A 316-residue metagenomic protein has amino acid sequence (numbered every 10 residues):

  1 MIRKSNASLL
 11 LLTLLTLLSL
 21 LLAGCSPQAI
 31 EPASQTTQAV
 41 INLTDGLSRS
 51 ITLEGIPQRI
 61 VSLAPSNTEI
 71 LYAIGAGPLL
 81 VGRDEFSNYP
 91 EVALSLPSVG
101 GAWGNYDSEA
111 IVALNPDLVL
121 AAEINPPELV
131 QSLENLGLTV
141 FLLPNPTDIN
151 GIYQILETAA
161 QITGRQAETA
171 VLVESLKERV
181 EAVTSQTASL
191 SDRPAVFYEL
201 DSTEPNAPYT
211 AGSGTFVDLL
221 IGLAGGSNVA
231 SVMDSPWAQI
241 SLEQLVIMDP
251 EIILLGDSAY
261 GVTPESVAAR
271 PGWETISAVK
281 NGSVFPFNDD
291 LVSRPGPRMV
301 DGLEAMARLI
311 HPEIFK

Functional and structural regions predicted by a protein language model:
I2-L9, T16, L22-T68, A167-Y198 (+2 more regions): Bacterial Sec-exported substrate-binding components of ABC uptake systems
G46-S48, V99-S108, P146, M233-L242: Short helix-initiation/N-cap motifs at beta->coil->alpha
S50, E128-P205, A230-V232, G282-K316: Extracytoplasmic substrate-binding proteins
P57, D107-I124, L138, S241-S258: Proline-aspartate-enriched helix->loop->beta-strand connector
R59-L114, L118-E123, V229: A short, structured surface patch at a secondary-structure boundary
A64, E123-I124, N145, L200 (+4 more regions): Short secondary-structure boundary segments
P90, A211-W237, P286: His/Asp/Glu-enriched short active-site or ligand-binding loop at hydrolase and phosphoryl-transfer sites
N125-N135, I252-R270: A ligand-binding cleft/hinge motif common to bilobed small-molecule-binding domains
